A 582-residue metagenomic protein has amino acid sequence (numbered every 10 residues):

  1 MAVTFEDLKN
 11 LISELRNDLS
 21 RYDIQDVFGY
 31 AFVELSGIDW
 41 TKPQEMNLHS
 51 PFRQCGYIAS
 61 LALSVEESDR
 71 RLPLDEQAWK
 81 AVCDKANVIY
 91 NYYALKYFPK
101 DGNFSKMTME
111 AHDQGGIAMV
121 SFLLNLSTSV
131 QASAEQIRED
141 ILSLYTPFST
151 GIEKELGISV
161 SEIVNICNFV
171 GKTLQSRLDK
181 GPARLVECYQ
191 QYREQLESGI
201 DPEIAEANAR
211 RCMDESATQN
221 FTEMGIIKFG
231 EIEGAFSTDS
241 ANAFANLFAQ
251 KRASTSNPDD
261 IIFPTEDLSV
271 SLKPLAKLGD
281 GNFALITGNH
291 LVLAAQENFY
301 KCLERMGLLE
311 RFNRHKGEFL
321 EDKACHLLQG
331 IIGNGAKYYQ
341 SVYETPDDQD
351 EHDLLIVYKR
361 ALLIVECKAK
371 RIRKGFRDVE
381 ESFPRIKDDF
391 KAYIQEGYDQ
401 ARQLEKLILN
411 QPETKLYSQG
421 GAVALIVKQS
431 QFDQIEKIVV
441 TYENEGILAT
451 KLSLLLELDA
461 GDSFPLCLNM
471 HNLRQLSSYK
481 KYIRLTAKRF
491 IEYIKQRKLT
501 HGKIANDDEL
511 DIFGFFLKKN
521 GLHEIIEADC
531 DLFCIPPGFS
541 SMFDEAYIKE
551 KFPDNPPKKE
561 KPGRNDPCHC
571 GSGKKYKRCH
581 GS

Functional and structural regions predicted by a protein language model:
M1-E318, D322-K337, N410-D554, K561: Acidic, metal-dependent phosphodiester-chemistry machinery of nucleic-acid enzymes
L293-A294, T345-D350, R371-K374, E445-L448 (+1 more regions): Flexible loop/turn segments at secondary-structure boundaries
G317, E321, D347, Y358 (+3 more regions): Active-site-proximal structural scaffolding
Y338-H352, I356-K359: Active-site metal-binding core of divalent-cation-utilizing nuclease and nuclease-like domains
L355, I364-E366, I438-V439, P567-H569 (+1 more regions): Structured core elements
I356-I364, K368-K374: Active-site beta-strand-loop-beta-strand hairpin of nuclease catalytic cores that positions key catalytic residues
A369-L425, F432: Catalytic cores of nucleic-acid endonucleases
K558-K577, G581: Short Cys/His-rich zinc-binding micro-motifs
